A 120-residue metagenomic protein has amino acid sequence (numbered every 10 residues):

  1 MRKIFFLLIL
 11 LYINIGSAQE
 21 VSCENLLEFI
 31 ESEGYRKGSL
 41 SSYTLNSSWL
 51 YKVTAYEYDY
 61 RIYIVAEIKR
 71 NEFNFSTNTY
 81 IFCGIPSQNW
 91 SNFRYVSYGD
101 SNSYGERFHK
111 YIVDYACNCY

Functional and structural regions predicted by a protein language model:
K3-I13: Sec-dependent N-terminal signal peptides
F5, E20-L40, T44-Y120: Acidic/histidine-enriched, beta-strand-rich ligand/metal-binding domains
N14-E20: Sec/Tat signal peptide C-region and signal peptidase I cleavage site
